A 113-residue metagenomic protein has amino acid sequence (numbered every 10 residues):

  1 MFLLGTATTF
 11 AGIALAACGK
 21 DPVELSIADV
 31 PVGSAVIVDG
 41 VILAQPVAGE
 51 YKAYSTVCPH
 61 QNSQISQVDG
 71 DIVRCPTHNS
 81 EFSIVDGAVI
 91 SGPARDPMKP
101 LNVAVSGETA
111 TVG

Functional and structural regions predicted by a protein language model:
L4-D71, S83-I84, R95-G113: N-terminal pre-ligand scaffold of iron-sulfur
V73-T77: Cysteine-rich micro-motifs
S80: Flexible, glycine-rich terminal cap/loop adjacent to redox cofactors in electron-transfer oxidoreductases
